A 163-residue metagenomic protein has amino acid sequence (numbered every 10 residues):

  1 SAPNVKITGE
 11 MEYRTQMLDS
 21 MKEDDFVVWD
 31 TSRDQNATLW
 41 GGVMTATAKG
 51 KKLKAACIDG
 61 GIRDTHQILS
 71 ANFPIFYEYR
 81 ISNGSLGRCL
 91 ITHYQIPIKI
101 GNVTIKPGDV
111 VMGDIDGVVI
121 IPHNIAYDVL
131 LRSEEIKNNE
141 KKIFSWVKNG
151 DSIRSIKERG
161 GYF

Functional and structural regions predicted by a protein language model:
S1-P107, I121-R154, E158-F163: Feature captures the catalytic cores and cofactor-binding loops of soluble hydro-lyases/lyases that act on carboxylate
V111: C-terminal binding/interaction regions
D116-V119: Channel- or pocket-lining gating/hinge segments that regulate access to a cavity or pore
